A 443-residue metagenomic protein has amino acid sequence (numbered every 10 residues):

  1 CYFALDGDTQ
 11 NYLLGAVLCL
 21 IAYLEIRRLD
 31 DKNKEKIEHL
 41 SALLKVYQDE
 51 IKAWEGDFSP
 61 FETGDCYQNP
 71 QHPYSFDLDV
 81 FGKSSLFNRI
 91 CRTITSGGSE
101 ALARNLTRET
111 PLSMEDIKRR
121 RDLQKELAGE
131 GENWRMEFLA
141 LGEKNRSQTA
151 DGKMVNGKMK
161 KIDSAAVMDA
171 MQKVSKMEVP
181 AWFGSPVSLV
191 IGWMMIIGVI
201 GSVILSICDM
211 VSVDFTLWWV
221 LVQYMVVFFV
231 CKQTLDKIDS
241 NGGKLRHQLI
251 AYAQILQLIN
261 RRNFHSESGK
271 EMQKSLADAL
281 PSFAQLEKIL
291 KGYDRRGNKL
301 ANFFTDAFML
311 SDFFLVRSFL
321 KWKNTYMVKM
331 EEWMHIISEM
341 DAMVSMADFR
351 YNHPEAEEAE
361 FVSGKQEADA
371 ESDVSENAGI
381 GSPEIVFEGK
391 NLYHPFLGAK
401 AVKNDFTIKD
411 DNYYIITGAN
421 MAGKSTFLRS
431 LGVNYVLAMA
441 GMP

Functional and structural regions predicted by a protein language model:
C1-A419, T426-M442: Alpha-helical coupling/stalk and coiled-coil linker elements that connect catalytic or binding modules and transmit
